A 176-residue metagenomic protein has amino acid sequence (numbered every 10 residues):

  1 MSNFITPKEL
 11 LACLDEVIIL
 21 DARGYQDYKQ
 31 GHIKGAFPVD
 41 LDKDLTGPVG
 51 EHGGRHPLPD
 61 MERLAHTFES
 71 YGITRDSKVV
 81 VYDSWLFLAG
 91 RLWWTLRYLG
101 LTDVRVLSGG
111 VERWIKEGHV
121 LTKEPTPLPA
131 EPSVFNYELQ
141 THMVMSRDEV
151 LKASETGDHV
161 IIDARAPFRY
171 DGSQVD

Functional and structural regions predicted by a protein language model:
M1-D176: Cytosolic catalytic domains that perform sulfur/thiol-centered chemistry
